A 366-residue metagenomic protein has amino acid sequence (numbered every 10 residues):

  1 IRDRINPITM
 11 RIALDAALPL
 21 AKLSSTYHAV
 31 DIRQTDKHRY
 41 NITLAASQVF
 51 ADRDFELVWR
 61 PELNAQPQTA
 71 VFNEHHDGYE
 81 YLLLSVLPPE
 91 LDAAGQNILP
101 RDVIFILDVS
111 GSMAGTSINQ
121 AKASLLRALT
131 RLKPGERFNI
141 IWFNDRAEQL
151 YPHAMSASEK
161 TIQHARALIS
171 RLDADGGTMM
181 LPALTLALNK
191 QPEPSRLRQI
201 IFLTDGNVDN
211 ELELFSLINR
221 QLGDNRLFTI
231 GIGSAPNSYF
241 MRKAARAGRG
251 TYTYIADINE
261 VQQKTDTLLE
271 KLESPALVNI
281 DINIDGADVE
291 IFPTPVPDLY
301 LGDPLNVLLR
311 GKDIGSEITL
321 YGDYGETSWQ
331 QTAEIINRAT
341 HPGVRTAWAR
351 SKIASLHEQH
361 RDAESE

Functional and structural regions predicted by a protein language model:
I1-I106, A128, T229, I258-N259 (+1 more regions): An acidic, Ser/Thr-enriched
E62, T130, N189-E193, N219 (+5 more regions): Non-catalytic alpha-helical coupling and interface elements of nucleotide-dependent molecular machines and regulators
Q66, A174-T178, E193-R196, S274 (+2 more regions): Intrinsically disordered or highly flexible coil/loop and linker segments, enriched in small and charged/polar residues
N97-T116, L126-E136, I141-I230, S234-A235 (+1 more regions): Short, charged loop segments at secondary-structure junctions
I118, M155-S156, G177, E213 (+3 more regions): Short capping/connector residues at structural and topological boundaries
A157, T161-H164, D257-K264, R345: Short acidic-hydrophobic sequence patches enriched in Asp/Glu that either
S238, A244-D288, T294, L301: C-terminal helix of von Willebrand factor
